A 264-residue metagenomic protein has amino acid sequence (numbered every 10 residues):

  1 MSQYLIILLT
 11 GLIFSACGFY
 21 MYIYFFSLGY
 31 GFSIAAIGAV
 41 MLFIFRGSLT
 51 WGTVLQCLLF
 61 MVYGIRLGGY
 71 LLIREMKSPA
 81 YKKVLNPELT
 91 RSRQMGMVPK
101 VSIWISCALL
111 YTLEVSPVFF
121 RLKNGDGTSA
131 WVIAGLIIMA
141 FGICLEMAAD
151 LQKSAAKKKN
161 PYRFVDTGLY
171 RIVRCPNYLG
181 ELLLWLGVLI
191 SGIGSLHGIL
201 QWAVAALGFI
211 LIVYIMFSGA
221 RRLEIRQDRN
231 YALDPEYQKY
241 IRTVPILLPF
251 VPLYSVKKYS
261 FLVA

Functional and structural regions predicted by a protein language model:
Q3-G11, S15-M21, S33-I65, E114-Q152 (+1 more regions): Hydrophobic transmembrane alpha-helices
I23-F26: Membrane-interface catalytic loops of GT-C/OST-like multi-pass glycosylation enzymes that act
L28, F32-I34, P79-S102, R163-Y170: Juxtamembrane helix-capping/reentrant segments at transmembrane boundaries
G52-Q94: A basic- and aromatic-enriched beta-loop-alpha substructure that forms the phosphate/nucleotide- and DNA/RNA-contacting
L72-I73, N86-P87, R91, P99-D126 (+2 more regions): Long, charge-rich intrinsically disordered scaffolds of nucleic-acid metabolism proteins
M97-L110, I172-L182: Membrane-interface loop-to-helix entry segments
